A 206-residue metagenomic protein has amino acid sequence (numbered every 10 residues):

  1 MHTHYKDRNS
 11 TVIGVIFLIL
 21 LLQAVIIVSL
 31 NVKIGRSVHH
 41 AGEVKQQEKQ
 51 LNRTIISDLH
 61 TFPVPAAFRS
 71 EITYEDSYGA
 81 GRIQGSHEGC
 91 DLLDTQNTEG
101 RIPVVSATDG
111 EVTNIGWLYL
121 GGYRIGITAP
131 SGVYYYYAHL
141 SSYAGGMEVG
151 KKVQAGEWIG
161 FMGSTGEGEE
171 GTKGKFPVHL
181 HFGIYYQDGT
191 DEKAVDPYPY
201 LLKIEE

Functional and structural regions predicted by a protein language model:
H2-Q23: N-terminal Sec-pathway targeting helices
I27-Y123, A155, G168, E205-E206: Surface-exposed, glycine-biased beta-strand/turn segments
H60, E148-V149, Q154, F161 (+1 more regions): Acidic, glycine-rich catalytic/binding loops that coordinate metals and/or anionic ligands
Q84-N97, G126-V133, Y185-V195: Small beta-barrel nucleic-acid-binding modules, principally OB-folds
D94-S106, S141-G150, S164-V178, Y186-E192: Short, charged helix-to-loop "capping" segments that act as catalytic/coupling loops
S106-E148, K173, P177-V178: Zn2+-dependent peptidoglycan hydrolase active-site motif and core
Y119, S141, T165, P197-L201: A generic structural motif
R124-I127, Q154-E170: Short hydrophobic beta/alpha edge segments that flank linear recognition/processing sites
